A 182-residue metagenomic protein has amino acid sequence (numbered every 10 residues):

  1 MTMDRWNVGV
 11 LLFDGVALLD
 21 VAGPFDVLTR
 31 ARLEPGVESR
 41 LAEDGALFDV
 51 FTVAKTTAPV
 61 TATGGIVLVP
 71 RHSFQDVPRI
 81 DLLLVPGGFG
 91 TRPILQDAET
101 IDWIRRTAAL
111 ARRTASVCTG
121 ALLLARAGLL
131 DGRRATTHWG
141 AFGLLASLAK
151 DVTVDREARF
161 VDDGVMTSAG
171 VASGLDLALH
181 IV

Functional and structural regions predicted by a protein language model:
M1-T114, L122-R126, G143-A146, V154-R156 (+2 more regions): Extended, subdomain-level signal for the structured scaffold at the beginning of enzyme domains
L130-R159: A conserved active-site-flanking secondary-structure segment within enzyme catalytic domains
H138-A141, L148, V161-V182: An amphipathic alpha-helical interaction segment
